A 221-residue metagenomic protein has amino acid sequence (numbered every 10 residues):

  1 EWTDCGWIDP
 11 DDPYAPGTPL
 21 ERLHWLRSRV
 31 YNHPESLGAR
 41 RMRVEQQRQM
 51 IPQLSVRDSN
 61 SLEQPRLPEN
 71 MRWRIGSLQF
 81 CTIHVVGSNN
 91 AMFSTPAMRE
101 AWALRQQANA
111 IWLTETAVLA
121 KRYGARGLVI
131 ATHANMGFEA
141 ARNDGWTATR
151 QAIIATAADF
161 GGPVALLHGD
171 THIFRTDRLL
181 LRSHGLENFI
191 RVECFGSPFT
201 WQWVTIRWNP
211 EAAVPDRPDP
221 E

Functional and structural regions predicted by a protein language model:
E1-A108, I173, R178-W208: Extended active-site neighborhood of metal-dependent phosphoesterases/phosphodiesterases
R74, C81, P96-L180: His/acidic metal-ligating clusters that form di-metal
V204-E221: A short C-terminal boundary segment appended to hydrolase-like catalytic domains
